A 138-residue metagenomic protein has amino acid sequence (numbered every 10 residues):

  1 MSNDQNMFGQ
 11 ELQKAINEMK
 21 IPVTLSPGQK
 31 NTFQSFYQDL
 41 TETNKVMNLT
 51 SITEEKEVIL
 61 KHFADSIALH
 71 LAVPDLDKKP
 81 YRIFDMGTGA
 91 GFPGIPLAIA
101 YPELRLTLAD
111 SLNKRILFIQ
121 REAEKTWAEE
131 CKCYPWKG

Functional and structural regions predicted by a protein language model:
M1-E54: N-terminal auxiliary segments of SAM/dcSAM-dependent transferases
N31, E57-L60, D110: A generic "alpha-helical surface" signal
L49-D77: SAM-dependent Rossmann-like transferase core, predominantly class I methyltransferases with a strong bias toward
I67-G138: Conserved SAM/SAH cofactor-binding pocket of Class I
